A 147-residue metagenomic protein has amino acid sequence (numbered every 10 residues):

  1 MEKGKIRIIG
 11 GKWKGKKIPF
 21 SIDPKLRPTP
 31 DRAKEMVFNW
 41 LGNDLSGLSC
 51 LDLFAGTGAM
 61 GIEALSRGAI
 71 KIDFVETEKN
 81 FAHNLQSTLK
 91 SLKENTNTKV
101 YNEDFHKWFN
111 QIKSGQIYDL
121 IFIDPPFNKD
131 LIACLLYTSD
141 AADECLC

Functional and structural regions predicted by a protein language model:
M1-S139: Class I S-adenosyl-L-methionine-dependent methyltransferase catalytic core
Y137-C147: Single conserved hydrophobic/aromatic residue that forms the stacking wall/gate of nucleotide- or nucleobase-binding
